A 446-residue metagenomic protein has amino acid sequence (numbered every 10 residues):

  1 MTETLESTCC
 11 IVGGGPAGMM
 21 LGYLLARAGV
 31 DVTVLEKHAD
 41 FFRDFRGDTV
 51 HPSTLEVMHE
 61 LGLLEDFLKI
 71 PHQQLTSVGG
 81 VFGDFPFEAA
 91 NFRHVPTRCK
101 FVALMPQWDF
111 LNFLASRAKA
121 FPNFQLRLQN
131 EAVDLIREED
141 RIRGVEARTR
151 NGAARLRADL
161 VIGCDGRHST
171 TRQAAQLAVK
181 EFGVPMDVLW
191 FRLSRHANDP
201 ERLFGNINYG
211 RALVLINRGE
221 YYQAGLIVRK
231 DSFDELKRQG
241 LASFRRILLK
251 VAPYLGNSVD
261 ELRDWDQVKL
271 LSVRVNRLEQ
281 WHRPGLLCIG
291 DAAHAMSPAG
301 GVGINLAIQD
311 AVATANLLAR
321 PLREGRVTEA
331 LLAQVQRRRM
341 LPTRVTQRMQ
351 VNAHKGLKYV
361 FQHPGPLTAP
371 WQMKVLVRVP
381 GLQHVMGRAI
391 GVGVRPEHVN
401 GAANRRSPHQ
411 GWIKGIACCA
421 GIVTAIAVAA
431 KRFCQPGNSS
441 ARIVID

Functional and structural regions predicted by a protein language model:
E3-A17: Beta1/beta-strand and adjacent pyrophosphate-binding region of the FAD-binding site in flavoprotein oxidoreductases
A26-R46: Glycine-rich FAD pyrophosphate-binding loop
H51-R117: Active-site-adjacent segment of FAD-dependent monooxygenases/related oxidoreductases
K119-A132: A conserved beta-strand/loop element that lines the FAD pocket in flavoprotein oxidoreductases
N130, D140-V273, R277-L278, H282: Conserved FAD-binding catalytic core of PHBH/FMO-like flavoproteins
A212, V275-R277, A293-N305, L341: Glycine-rich phosphate/pyrophosphate-binding beta-alpha loops
H282-P298: Short FAD-binding loop at a beta-strand-to-alpha-helix junction that anchors the flavin cofactor in diverse
N316-G421, A425-D446: C-terminal helical "tail/cap" subdomain of flavin- and related membrane-associated enzymes
